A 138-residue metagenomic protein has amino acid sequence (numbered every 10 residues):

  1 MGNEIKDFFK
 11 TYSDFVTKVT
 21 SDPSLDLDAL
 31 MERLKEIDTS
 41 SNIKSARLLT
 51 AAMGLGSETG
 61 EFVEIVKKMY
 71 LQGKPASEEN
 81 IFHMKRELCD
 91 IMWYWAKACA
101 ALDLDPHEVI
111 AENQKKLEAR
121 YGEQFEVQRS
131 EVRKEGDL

Functional and structural regions predicted by a protein language model:
M1-L88, M92-L138: Flexible "arm" and connector segments at domain edges
